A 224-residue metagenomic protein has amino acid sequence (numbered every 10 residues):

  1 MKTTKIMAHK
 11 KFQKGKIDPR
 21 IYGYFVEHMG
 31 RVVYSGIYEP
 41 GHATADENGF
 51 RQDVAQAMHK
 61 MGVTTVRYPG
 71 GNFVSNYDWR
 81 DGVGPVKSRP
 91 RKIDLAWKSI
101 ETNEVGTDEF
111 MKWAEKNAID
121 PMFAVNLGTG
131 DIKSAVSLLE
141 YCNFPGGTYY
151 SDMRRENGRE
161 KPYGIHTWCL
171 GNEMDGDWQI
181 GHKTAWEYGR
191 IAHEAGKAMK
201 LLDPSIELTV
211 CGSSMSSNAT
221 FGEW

Functional and structural regions predicted by a protein language model:
M1-E223: Non-catalytic accessory regions flanking glycosidase/transglycosidase catalytic cores in CAZymes
